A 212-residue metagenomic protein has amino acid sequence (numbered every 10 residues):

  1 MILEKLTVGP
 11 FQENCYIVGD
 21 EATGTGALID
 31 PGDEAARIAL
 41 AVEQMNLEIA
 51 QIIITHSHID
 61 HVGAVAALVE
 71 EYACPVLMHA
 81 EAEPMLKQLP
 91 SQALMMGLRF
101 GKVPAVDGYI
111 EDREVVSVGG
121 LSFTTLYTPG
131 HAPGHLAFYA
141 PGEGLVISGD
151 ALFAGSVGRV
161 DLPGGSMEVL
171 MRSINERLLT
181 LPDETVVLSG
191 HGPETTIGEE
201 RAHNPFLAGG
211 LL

Functional and structural regions predicted by a protein language model:
M1-M45, A137-G149: Conserved beta-strand hairpin/beta-sheet module of binuclear metal-dependent hydrolase folds, prominently
L6-T7, A105-D107, Y127-P129: Short Gly/Pro-enriched turn/cap motifs at secondary-structure boundaries
Y16, G108, R113-E114, L136 (+1 more regions): Residue-level detector of beta-strand structural context in well-folded domains
V18, T55, T128: Conserved S/T- and glycine-rich ATP-binding loop of Class I adenylate-forming
A22-T23, D33, I59, A82 (+3 more regions): Short, glycine/acidic-enriched loop or turn micro-motifs at the edges of active sites
A27, I53, V76, I147 (+1 more regions): Residue-level marker for buried hydrophobic side chains located in beta-strands that build the well-ordered beta-sheet
D33-L121, A202-G210: Active-site HxH/HxHxD metal-binding segment of metal-dependent hydrolases
S91-Q92, L121-L212: Metallo-beta-lactamase
